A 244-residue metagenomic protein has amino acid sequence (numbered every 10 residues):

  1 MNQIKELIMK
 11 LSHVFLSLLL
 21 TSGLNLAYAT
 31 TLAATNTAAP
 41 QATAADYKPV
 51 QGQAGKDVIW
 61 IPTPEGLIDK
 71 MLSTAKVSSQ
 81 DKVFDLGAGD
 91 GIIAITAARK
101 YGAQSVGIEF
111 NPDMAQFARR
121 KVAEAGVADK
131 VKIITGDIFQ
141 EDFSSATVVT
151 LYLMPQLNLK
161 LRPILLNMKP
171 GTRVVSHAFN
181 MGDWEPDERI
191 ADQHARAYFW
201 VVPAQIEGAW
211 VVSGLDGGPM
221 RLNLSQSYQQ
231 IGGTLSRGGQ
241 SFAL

Functional and structural regions predicted by a protein language model:
T30-Q80: S-adenosyl-L-methionine
S79-G89: Conserved class I S-adenosyl-L-methionine
G91-I95: Glycine-rich SAM-binding Motif I of class I
Q104-E109: Conserved SAM-binding motif I beta-strand of class I
A115-S145: S-adenosyl-L-methionine
F143-K160, L166: A short SAM/SAH-binding and catalytic strip from SAM-dependent methyltransferases
N158-E207: C-terminal substrate-binding/active-site "lid" region of AdoMet-derived donor-dependent transferases
I206-L244: Central antiparallel beta-sheet cores of small beta-barrel/beta-sandwich binding domains
